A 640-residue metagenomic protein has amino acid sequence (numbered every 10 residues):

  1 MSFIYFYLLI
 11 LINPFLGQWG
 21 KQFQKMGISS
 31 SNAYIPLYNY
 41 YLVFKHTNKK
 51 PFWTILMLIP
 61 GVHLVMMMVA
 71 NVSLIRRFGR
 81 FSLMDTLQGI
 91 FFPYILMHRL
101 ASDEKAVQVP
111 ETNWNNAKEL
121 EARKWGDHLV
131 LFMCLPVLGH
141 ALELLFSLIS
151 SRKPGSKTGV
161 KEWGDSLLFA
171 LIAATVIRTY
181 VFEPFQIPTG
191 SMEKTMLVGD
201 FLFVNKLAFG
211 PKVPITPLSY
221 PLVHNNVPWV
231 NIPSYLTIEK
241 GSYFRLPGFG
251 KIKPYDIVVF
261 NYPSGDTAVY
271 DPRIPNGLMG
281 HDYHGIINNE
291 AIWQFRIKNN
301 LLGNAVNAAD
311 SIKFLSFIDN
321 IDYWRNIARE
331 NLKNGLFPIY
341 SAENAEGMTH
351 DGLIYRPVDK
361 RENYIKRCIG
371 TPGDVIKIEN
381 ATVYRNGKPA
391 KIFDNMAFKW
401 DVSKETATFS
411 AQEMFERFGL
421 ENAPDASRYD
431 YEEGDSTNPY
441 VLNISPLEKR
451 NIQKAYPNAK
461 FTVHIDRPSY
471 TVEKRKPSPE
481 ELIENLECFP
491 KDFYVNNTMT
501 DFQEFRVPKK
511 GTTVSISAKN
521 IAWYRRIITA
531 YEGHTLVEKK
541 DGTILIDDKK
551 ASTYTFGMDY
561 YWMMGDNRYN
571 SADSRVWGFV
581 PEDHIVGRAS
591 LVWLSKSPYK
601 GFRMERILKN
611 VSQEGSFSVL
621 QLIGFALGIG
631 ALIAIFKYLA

Functional and structural regions predicted by a protein language model:
M1-Y7: Feature marks short, highly hydrophobic, charge-poor N-terminal signal-anchor/signal peptide-like helices that anchor
S2, W19-M26, K49, R367 (+3 more regions): Short, cationic motifs built from Arg/Lys/His that form the positively charged side of catalytic pockets
Y5, M57-G61, G159, W163: Hydrophobic alpha-helical transmembrane segments of multi-pass small-molecule transporters/permeases
Y7-L8, V181: A generic structural signal for short
L9-V109, L131-R152: Membrane-cytosol interface at the C-terminal ends of transmembrane alpha helices in small multi-pass membrane proteins
N115-A640: Extended hydrophobic leader/signal-anchor segments used for secretion and membrane insertion
